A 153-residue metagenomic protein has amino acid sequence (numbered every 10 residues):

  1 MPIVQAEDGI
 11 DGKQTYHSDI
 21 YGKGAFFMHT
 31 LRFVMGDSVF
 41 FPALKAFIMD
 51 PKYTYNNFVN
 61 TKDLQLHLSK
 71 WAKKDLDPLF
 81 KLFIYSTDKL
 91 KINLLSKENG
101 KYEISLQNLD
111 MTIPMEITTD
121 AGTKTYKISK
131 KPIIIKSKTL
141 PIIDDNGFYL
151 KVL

Functional and structural regions predicted by a protein language model:
M1-E7: Active-site-adjacent bridging/hinge elements
G9, Y16-K97: Amphipathic alpha-helical substructures
L76, I92, K97-F148: Beta-strand-rich binding/interaction modules
Y149-L153: Glycine/proline-rich low-complexity spacer/linker segments in large multi-domain proteins
